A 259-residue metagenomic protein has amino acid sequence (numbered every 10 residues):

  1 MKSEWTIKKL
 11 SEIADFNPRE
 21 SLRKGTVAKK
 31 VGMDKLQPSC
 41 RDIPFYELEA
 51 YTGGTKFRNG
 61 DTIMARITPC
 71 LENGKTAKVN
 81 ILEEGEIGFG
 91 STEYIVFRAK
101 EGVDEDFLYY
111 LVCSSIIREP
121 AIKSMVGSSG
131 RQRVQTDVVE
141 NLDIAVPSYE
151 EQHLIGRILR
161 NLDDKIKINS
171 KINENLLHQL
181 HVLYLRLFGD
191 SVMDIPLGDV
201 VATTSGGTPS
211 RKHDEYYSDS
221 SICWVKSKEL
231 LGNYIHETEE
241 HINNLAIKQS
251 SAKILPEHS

Functional and structural regions predicted by a protein language model:
M1-S21, A145-T208, D219, K228: Non-catalytic DNA-recognition/assembly elements of restriction-modification systems
T6-I144, G198-S259: DNA target-recognition domains and sequence-specific DNA-contacting regions of bacterial/archaeal
